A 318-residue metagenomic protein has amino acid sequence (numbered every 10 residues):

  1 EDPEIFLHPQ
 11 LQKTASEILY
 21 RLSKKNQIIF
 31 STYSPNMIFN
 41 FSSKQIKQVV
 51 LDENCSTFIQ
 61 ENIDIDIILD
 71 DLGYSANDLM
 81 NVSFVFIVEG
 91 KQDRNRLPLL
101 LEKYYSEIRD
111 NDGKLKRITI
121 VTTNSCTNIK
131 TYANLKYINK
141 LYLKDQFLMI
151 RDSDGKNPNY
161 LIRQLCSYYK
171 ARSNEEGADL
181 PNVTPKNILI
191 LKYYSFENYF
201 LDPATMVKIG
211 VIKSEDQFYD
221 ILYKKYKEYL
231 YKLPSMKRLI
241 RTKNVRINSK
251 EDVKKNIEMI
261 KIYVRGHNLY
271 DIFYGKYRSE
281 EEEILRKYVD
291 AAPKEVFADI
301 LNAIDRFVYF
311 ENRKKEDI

Functional and structural regions predicted by a protein language model:
E1-L79, V85, P98, A292-I318: Switch/communication elements of ASCE P-loop NTPase nucleotide-binding domains
I38-F41, C55-F58, N95, K156-L161 (+1 more regions): Switch/connector loops and helix/strand junctions flanking conserved nucleotide-binding motifs in nucleotide-processing
V49-V50, K91, I190-Y193: Conserved AAA+ ATPase "SRH/arginine-finger" region at the nucleotide-binding site
N54-T57, S125-T131, L191-L201: A short acidic, often aromatic-flanked loop/helix-cap motif at beta-alpha or helix-coil junctions that lines enzyme
I63-I67, N128-I138, N198-V211: Short, surface-exposed amphipathic charged segments that create phosphate/polyanion-binding patches used for binding
S83-V183, L189: Conserved helicase/translocase motor-coupling segment
D145-Q146, I150-I262: Activity-critical C-terminal alpha-helical subdomain
E215-I318: Charge-biased C-terminal accessory regions appended to nucleic-acid-, cytoskeletal NTPase
